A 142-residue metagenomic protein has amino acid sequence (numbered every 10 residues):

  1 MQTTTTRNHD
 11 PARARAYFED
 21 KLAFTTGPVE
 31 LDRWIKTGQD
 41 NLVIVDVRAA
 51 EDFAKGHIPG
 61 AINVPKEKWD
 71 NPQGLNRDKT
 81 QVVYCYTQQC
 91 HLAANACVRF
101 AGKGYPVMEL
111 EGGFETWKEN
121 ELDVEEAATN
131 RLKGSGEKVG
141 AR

Functional and structural regions predicted by a protein language model:
M1-V43, A50-D52, E126-R142: Flexible, polar/low-complexity N-terminal or interdomain linker segments that lie immediately upstream of folded
L31, D46, A61, F100: Terminal peptide-recognition signature
G38-I44, P59-G60, T80, P106: Short active-site oxyanion
I62, T80, V124-A128: Short, hinge-like loop/turn segments at secondary-structure boundaries
I62-D70: Glycine-rich, highly charged phosphate/nucleotide-binding loops
D70, L75-K118: Catalytic cysteine-centered active loop of the rhodanese-like fold, especially the PTP/DSP P-loop
